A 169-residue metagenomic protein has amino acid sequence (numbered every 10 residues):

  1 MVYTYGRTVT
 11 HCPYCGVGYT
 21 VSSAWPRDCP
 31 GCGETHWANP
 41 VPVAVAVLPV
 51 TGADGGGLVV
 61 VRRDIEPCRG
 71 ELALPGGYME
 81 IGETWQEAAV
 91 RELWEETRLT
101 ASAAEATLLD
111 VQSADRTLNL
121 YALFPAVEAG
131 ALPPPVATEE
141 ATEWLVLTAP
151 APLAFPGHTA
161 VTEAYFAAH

Functional and structural regions predicted by a protein language model:
M1-T8, G18-S23, H36-W37: Short, flexible, mixed-charge glycine/proline-rich loop motifs that serve as phosphate/nucleic-acid-contacting
V2, V50, D54-E95: Conserved Nudix-box catalytic region and its N-terminal flanking loop in Nudix hydrolases and closely related
T4, V47, P134-A137: Short secondary-structure boundary/capping segments
R7-T10, A24-R27, V136: Disulfide-bonded cysteine motifs in exported proteins
P13, V17, P26-V59, Y78: Conserved N-terminal beta-strand and adjoining loop/helix that marks the start of the Nudix/MutT-like hydrolase domain
E34-N39, G52, I65, D110-A122: Acidic pyrophosphate-coordinating catalytic loop
L48-V50, R62, A126, T148: Residue-level signal for short segments within beta-strands and strand-turn junctions of well-structured beta-sheet
M79-A168: Unchanged
